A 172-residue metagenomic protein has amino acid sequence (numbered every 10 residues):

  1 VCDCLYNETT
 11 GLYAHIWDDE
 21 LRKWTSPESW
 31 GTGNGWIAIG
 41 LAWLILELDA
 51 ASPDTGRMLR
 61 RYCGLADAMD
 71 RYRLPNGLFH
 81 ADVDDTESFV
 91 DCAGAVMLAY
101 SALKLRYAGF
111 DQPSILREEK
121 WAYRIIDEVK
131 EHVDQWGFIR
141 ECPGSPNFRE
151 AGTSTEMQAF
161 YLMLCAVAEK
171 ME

Functional and structural regions predicted by a protein language model:
V1-A14, L59-G77, E118-F138, E172: Long, well-ordered core segments of solenoidal/helical folds
V1-A42: Loop-centered beta-sheet repeat module
C2, I45-D49, D70, R106-Y107 (+1 more regions): A structural signal for long alpha-helical coiled-coils and helix-turn connectors that form the cytosolic signaling
G11-E20, D49-D54, L74, S114-R117: Short charge-dense sequence patches
H15-P27, G77-D85, S145-N147: Acidic/His metal-coordination segments adjacent to aromatic residues that form catalytic metal sites in metalloenzymes
T25-I37, D54-R57, R61, V90 (+1 more regions): Short, contiguous, pocket-lining structural segments that sit at or immediately flank catalytic/ligand-binding sites
W36-V83: Oxyanion-binding "anion nests"
F79-H80, D85-E172: CBM-like carbohydrate-recognition segments
